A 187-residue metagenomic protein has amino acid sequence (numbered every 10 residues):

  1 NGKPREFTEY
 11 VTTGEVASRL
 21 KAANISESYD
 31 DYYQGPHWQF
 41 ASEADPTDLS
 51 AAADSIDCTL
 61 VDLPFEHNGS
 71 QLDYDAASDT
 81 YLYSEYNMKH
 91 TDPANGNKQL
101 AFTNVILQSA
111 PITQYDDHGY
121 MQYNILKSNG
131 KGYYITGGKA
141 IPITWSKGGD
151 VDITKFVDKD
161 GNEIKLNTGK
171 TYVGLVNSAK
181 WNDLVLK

Functional and structural regions predicted by a protein language model:
N1-K187: A surface/extracellular/periplasmic glyco- and lipid-processing/surface-interacting theme
